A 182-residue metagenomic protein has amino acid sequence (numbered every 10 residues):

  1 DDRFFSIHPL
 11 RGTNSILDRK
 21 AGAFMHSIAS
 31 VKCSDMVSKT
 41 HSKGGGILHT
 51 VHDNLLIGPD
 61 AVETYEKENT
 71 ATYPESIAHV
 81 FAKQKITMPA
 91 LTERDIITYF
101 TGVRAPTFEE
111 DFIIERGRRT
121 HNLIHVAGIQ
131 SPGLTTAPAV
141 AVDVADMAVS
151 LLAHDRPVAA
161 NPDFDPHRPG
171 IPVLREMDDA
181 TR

Functional and structural regions predicted by a protein language model:
D1-F24, E66-K67, A71-A78: Predominantly flavin-linked oxidoreductase catalytic cores and closely associated redox partners
F5, N14-A61: Conserved FAD-binding catalytic core of PHBH/FMO-like flavoproteins
D35, S42-G44, H49-H52, E63-T181: C-terminal catalytic lobe of FAD-dependent flavoproteins
